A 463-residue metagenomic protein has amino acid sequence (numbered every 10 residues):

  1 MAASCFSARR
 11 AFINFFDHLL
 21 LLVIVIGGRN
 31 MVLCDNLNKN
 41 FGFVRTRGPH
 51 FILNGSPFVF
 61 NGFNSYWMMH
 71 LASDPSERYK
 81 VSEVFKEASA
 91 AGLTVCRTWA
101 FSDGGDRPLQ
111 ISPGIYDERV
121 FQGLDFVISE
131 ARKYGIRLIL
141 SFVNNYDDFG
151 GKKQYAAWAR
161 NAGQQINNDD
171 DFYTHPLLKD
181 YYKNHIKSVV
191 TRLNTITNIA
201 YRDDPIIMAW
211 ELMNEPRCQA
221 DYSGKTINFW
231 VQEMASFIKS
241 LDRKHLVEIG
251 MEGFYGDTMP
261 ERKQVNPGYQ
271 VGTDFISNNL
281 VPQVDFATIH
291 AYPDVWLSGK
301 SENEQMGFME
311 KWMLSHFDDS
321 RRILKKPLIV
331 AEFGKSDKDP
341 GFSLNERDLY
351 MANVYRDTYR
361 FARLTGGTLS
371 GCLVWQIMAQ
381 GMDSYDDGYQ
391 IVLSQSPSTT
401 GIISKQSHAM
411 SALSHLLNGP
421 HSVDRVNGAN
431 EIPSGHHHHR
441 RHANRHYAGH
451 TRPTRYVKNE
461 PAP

Functional and structural regions predicted by a protein language model:
M1-A11: N-terminal secretory signal peptides that target proteins for export/translocation
R9-V32: Cleavable N-terminal signal peptides of Sec/SRP-targeted secreted and luminal proteins
I13, R29, C96, S102 (+3 more regions): Generic cytosolic/nucleocytoplasmic N-terminal low-complexity/intrinsically disordered segments
V23, A235, A448-T451: Low-complexity intrinsically disordered segments
M31-L37, P433-P463: Low-complexity, Pro/Ser/Thr-rich intrinsically disordered segments of extracellular/cell-surface proteins
L37-P327, F333-T358, A362-A409, L417-P420: Active-site mouth of glycoside hydrolases
I403-G435, Y456-P463: A cross-taxonomic marker for long C-terminal extensions/tails that follow the last structured domain
